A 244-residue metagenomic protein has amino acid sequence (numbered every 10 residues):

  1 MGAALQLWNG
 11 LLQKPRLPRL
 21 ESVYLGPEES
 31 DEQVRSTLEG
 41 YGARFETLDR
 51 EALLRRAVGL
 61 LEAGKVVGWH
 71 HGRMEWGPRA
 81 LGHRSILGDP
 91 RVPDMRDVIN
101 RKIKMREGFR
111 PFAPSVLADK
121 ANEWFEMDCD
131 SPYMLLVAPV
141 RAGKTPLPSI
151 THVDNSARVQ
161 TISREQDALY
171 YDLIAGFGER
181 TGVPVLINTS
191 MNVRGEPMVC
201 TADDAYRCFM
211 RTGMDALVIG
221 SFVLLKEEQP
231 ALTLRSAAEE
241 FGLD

Functional and structural regions predicted by a protein language model:
M1-D244: Flexible beta->alpha loop and helix N-cap segments adjacent to enzyme active/binding sites
